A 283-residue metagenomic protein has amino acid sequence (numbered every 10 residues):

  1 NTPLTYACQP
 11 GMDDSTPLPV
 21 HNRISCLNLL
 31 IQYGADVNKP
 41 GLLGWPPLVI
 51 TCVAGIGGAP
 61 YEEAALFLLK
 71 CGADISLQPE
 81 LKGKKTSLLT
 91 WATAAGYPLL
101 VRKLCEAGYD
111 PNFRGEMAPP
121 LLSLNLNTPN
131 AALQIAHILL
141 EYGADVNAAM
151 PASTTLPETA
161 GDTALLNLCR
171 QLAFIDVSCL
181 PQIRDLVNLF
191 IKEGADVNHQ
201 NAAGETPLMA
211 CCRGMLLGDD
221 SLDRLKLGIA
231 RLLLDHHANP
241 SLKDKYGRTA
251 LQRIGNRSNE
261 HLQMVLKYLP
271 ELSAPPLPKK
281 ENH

Functional and structural regions predicted by a protein language model:
Y6-R23, I50-Y61, W91-Y97, S123-A132 (+4 more regions): Ankyrin repeat A-helix N-terminal signature
R23, W45, Y61-A65, G83 (+5 more regions): Core solenoid repeat modules with strong leucine/isoleucine-rich periodicity, prominently canonical LRR arrays but also
S25-C26, E63-A64, L99-L100, I135 (+3 more regions): Conserved ankyrin/ankyrin-like repeat signature
N28-D36, L66-D74, R102-D110, H137-D145 (+3 more regions): Ankyrin repeat domain, specifically the short helix-to-loop turn at the C-terminus of the second helix of each repeat
N38, S76-Q78, N112, N147 (+3 more regions): Ankyrin-repeat junction/capping positions
G41, P79-K82, G115, M150 (+3 more regions): Ankyrin repeat boundary/linker residues
G44, K82-K85, M117-A118, S153 (+3 more regions): Start-of-repeat signature of ankyrin repeats
Y142, E193, H236, K245-R248 (+1 more regions): Ankyrin-repeat-protein effector appendages
